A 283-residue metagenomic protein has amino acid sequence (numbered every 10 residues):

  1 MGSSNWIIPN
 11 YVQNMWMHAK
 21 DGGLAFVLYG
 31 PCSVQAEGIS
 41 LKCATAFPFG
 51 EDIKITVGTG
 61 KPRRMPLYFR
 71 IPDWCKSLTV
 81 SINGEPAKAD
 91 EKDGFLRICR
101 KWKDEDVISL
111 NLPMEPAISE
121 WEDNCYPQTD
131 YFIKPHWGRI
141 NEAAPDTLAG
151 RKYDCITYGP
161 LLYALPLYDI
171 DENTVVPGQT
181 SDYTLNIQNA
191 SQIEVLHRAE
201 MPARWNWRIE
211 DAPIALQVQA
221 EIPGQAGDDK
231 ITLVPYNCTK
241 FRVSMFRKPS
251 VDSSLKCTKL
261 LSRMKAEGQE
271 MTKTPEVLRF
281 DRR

Functional and structural regions predicted by a protein language model:
M1-T56, E91, R100, N111-D281: C-terminal beta-rich recognition modules with glycine/proline-rich loops and embedded aromatic residues
P62-I82: Beta-strand-rich binding/interaction modules
M65-Y68, I98-P113: C-terminal beta-strand-rich structural cap/linker in extracellular carbohydrate-active enzymes
S81-E85, G159: Short strand-turn-strand beta-turns centered on an Asx-Gly dipeptide
P86-K92: Short beta-strand segments within Ig-like beta-sandwich modules, predominantly Fibronectin type-III
F95: Active-site-proximal, structured, solvent-exposed surfaces of multi-pass membrane proteins that position macromolecular
